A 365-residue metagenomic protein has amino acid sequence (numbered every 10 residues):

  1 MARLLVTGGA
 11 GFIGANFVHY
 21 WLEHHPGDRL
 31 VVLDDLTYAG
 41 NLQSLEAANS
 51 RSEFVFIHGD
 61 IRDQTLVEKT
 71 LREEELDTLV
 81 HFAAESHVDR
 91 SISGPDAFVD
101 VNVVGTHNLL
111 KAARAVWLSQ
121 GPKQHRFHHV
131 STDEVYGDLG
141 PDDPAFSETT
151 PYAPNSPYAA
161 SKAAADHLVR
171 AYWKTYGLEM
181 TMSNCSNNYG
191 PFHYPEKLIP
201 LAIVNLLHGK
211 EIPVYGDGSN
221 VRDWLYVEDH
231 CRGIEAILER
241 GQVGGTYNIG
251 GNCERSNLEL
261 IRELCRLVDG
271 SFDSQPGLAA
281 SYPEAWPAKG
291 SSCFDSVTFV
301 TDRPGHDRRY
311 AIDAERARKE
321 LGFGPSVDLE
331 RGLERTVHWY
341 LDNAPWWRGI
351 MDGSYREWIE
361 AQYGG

Functional and structural regions predicted by a protein language model:
M1-N188, R262, R308, R335 (+2 more regions): N-terminal Rossmann-like NAD(P)+-binding domain of SDR-like oxidoreductases, especially those catalyzing
F12, R126, S156, G190 (+4 more regions): Amphipathic alpha-helical recognition patches that constitute DNA-binding helices
I13, Y152, Y194, F323-P325: Hydrophobic/aromatic residue at the end of a short beta strand that borders the catalytic acidic motif
F17, L30, G40, G59-R62 (+2 more regions): C-terminal substrate-binding subdomain of Rossmann-fold SDR/epimerase-dehydratase oxidoreductases
R90, D138, P191-Y194, R222 (+2 more regions): Secondary-structure boundary/capping motif
P95, P195-E196, G241: Active-site loop immediately N-terminal to the catalytic Tyr-X3-Lys motif of short-chain dehydrogenase/reductase
D143, P154-S161, P191, P195-I199 (+1 more regions): The catalytic Tyr-centered alpha-helix of NAD(P)H-dependent dehydrogenases
